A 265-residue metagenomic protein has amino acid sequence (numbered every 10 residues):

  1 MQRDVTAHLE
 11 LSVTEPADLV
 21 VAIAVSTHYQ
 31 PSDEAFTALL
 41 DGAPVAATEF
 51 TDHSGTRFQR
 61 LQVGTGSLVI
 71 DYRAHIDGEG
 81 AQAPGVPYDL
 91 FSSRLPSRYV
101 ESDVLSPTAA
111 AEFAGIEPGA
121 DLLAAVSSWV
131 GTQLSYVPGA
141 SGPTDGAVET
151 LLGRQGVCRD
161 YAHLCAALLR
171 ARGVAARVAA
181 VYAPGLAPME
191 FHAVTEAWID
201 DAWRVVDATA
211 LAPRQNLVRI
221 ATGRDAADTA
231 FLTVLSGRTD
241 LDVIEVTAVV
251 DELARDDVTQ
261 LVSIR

Functional and structural regions predicted by a protein language model:
M1-E79: Intrinsically disordered, low-complexity N-terminal segments that are enriched in acidic
V13, I70, I76, G80 (+5 more regions): Secondary-structure boundary elements
V21-I23, F36-A38, Y72, A109 (+3 more regions): Generic structural hydrophobic/aromatic packing signal, biased to beta-strands
A24-S26, G85-S92, T209-P213, L235-S236: Short intrinsically disordered coil segments
S32-F36, V45-T48, Q62-G64, L95-Y99 (+4 more regions): Glycine-rich loops and low-complexity Gly/Arg-rich segments that provide flexible linkers or classic glycine-based
V45, T56, L90, G146 (+2 more regions): Residue-level signal for pocket-adjacent positions within structured domains
S128, D160-D240: Hydrophobic/aromatic-rich core segments of domains that either
